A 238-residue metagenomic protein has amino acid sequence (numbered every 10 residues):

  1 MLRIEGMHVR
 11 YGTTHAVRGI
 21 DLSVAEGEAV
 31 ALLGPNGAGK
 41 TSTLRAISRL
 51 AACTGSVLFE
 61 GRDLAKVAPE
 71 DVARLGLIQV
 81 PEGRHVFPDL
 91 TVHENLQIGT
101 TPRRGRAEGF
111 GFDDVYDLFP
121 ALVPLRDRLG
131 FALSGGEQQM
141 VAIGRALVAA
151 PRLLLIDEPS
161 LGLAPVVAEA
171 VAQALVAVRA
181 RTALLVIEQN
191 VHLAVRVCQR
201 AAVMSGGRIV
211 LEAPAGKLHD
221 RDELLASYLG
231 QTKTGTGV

Functional and structural regions predicted by a protein language model:
M1-V238: Glycine-rich phosphate-binding loops of nucleotide-dependent enzymes
